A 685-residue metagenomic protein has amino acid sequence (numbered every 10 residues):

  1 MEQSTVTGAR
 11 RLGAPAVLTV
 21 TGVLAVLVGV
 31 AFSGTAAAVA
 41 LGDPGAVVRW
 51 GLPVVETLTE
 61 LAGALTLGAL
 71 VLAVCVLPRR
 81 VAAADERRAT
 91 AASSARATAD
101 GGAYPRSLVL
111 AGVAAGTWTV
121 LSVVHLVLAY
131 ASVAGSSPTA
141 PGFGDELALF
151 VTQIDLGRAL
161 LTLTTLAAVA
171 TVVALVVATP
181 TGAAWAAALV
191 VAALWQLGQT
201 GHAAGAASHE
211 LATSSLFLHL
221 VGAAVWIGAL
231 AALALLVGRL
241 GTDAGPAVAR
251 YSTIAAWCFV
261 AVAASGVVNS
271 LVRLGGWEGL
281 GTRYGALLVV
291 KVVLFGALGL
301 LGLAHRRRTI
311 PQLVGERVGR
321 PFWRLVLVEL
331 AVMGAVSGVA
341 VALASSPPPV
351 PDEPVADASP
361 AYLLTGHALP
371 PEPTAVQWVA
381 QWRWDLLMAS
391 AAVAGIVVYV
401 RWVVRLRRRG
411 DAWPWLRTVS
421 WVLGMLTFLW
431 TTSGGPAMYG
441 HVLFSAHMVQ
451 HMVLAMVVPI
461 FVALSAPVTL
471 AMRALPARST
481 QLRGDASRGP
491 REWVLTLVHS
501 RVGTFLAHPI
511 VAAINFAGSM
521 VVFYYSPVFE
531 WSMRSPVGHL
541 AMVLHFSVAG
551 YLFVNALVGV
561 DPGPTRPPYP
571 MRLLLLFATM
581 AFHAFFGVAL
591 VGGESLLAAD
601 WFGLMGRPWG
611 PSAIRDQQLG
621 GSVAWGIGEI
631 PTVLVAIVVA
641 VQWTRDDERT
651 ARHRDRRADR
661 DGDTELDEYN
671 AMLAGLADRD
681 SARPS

Functional and structural regions predicted by a protein language model:
M1-R383, G610, D616-L619, V623 (+4 more regions): Polytopic transmembrane helical bundles with strong interfacial aromatic enrichment
V20-V26, L58-V71, T117-H125, V221-A231 (+11 more regions): Hydrophobic cores of alpha-helical transmembrane segments in multi-pass integral membrane proteins
W50, E56-T57, G63-A64, S122-H125 (+6 more regions): Early transmembrane hairpin module of multi-pass membrane proteins
L70-L108, A231-R250, L271-L280, L303-F322 (+6 more regions): Juxtamembrane membrane-water interface segments of multi-pass membrane proteins, especially cytoplasmic-side
G182-V190, D411-W421, P570: Cytoplasmic-side transmembrane-helix entry/capping segments in multi-pass membrane proteins
H202-T213, G281, A437-S445, V528-V537: Membrane-interface helix caps and helix-loop-helix hairpins in membrane proteins
P351-A361, H583-R607: Juxtamembrane non-transmembrane "cap" segments at the membrane-aqueous interface of multi-pass membrane proteins
T644, D655-S685: Long, low-complexity, intrinsically disordered cytosolic termini of multi-pass membrane proteins
